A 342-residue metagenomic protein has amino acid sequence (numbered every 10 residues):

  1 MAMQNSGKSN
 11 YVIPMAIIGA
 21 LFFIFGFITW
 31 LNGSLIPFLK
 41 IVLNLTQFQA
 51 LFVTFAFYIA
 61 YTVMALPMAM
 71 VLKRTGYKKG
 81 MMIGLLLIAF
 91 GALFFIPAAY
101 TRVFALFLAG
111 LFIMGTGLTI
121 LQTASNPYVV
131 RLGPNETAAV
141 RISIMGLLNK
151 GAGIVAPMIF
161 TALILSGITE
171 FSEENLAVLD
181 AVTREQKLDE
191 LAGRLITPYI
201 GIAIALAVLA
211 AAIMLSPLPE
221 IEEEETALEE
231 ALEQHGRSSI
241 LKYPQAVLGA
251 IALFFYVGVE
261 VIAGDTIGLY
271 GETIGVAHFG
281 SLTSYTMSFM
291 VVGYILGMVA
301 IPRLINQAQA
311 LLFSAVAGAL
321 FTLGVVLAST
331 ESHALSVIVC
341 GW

Functional and structural regions predicted by a protein language model:
I13-K40, S125-N126, A156, A263-G271: Extracytoplasmic
N32-I36, A156-P157, T161-L165, S238-M290: Extracytoplasmic gate region of multi-pass secondary transporters
F52-L72, A156, S284-G297: Central cavity-lining transmembrane alpha-helices of secondary-active solute carriers, predominantly the Major
L86-T101, V316-T330: C-terminal ends and interior cores of transmembrane alpha-helices in multi-pass membrane transporters/permeases
F104-L121, H333-W342: Hydrophobic core of transmembrane alpha-helices in multi-pass small-molecule transporters, especially MFS/SLC-type
L118, T137-F171: Glycine-rich segments within core transmembrane alpha-helices of 12-TM secondary carriers
Q307-W342: C-terminal transmembrane helical hairpin of 12-TM major facilitator-type secondary transporters
